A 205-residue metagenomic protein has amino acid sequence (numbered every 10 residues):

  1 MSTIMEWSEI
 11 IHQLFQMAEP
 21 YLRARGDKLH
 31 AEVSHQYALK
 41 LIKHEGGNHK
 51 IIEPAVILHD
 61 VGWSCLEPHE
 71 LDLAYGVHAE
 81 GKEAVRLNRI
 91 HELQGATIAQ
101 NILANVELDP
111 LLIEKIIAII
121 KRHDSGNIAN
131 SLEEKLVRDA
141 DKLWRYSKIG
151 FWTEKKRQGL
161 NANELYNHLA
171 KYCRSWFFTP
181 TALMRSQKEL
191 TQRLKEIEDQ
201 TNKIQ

Functional and structural regions predicted by a protein language model:
S2-I4, P20-N48, L58, G62 (+3 more regions): Divalent metal-dependent phosphate-bond-processing catalytic cores, especially two-metal-ion Mg2+/Mn2+ enzymes that act
E9-V33, L71-R86: Active-site flanking loop/helix segments enriched in acidic
G26, H49, L87, H91: Conserved acidic
S34, R89-N105: An active-site-proximal "capping" alpha-helix that borders the catalytic cofactor pocket
E45-P54, A104-I119, E133: Acidic/histidine metal-binding catalytic segments
K50-E80, G95, K115-S125: His-Asp-centered metal-binding catalytic motifs of divalent-metal-dependent phosphohydrolases/nucleases
G95, A99, L112, I116 (+2 more regions): Amphipathic alpha-helical interface surfaces
